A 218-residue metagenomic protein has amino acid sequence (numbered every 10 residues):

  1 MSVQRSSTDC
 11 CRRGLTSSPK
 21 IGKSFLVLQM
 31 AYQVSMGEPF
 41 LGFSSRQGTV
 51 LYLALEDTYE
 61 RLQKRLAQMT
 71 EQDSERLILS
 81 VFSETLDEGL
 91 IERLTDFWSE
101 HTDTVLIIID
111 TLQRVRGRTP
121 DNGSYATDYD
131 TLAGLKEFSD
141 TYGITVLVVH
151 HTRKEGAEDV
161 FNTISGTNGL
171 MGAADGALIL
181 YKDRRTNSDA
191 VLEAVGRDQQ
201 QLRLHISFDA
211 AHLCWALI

Functional and structural regions predicted by a protein language model:
M1, G89, E158-F161: Short gly/ser/thr-rich secondary-structure transition/capping motifs
M1-Q4, T8-D9: Non-catalytic, mobile gating and regulatory segments of ester bond hydrolases
V3, P19-I21, P39, F43-D130 (+2 more regions): Conserved inter-motif catalytic segment of the P-loop NTP-binding fold
D9-R13, G48: Pre-Walker A (Motif I) flank of P-loop NTPase domains
G14-L15, K20, F25, L53 (+2 more regions): Phosphate-binding/switch region of NTP-binding enzymes
L26, M30: Hydrophobic positions on the alpha1 helix immediately C-terminal to the Walker A/P-loop
Q33-G37: Active-site catalytic microenvironments for nucleophilic, acid-base chemistry
